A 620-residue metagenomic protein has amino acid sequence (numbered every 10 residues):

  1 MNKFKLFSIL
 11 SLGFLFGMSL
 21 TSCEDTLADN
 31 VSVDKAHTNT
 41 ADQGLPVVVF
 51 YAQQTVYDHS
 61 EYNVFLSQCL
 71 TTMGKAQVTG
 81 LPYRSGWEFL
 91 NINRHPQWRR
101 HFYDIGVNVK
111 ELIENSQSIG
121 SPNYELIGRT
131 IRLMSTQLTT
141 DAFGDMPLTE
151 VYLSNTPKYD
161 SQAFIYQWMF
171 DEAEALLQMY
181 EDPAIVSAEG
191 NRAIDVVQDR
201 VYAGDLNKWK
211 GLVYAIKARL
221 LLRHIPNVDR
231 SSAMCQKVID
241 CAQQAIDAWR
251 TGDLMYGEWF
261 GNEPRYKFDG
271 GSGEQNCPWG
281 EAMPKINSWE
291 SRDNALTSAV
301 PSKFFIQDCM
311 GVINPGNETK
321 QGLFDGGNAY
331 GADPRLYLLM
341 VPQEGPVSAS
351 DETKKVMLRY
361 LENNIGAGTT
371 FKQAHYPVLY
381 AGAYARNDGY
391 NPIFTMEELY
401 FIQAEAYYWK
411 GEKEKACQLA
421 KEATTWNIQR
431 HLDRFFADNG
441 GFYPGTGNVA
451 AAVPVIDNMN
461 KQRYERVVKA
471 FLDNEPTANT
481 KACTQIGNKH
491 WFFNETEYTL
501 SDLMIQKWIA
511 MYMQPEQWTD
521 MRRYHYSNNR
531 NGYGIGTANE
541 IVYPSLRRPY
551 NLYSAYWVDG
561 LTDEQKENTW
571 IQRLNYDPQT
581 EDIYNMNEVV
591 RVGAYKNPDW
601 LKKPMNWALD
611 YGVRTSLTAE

Functional and structural regions predicted by a protein language model:
M1-S22: Sec-dependent bacterial lipoprotein signal peptides
C23-Q77, A242, S527-Y533, N539-E620: Membrane-proximal, proline-rich intrinsically disordered regions
G74-F435, F493-L500, L617-E620: Structured, solvent-exposed acidic/aromatic patches
P183-D199, Y266-I286, N294, G316-L323 (+4 more regions): Surface-exposed intrinsically disordered loops and tails
